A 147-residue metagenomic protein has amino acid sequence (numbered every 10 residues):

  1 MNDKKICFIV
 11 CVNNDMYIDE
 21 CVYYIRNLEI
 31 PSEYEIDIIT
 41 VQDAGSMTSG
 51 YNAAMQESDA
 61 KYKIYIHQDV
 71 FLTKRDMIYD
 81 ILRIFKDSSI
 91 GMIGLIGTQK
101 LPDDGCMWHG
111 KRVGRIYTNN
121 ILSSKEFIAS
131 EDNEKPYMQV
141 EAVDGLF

Functional and structural regions predicted by a protein language model:
D3-C7, L28-T40: Short loop->beta transition adjacent to catalytic acidic/histidine clusters or analogous donor-positioning motifs
I6-M16: A conserved hydrophobic helix/loop-capping motif in glycosyltransferases and polysaccharide synthases
N14-I30: Short, well-formed alpha-helical segments that are part of the catalytic scaffolds of diverse glycosyltransferases
A44, F71, R75-I116: Conserved donor NDP-sugar-binding/catalytic core segment of glycosyltransferases
A44-S58: Glycine-rich, basic loop-to-helix element that forms the pyrophosphate-binding segment of sugar-nucleotide handling
K63: Short aromatic/hydrophobic "clamp" motif used to bind/position activated sugar donors
I66-Q68: Catalytic metal- and UDP-sugar-binding loop of GT-A-like glycosyltransferases, i.e., residues flanking the conserved
S124-F147: A recurrent flexible, glycine/aromatic-enriched loop bordering the glycosyltransferase active site that acts as
